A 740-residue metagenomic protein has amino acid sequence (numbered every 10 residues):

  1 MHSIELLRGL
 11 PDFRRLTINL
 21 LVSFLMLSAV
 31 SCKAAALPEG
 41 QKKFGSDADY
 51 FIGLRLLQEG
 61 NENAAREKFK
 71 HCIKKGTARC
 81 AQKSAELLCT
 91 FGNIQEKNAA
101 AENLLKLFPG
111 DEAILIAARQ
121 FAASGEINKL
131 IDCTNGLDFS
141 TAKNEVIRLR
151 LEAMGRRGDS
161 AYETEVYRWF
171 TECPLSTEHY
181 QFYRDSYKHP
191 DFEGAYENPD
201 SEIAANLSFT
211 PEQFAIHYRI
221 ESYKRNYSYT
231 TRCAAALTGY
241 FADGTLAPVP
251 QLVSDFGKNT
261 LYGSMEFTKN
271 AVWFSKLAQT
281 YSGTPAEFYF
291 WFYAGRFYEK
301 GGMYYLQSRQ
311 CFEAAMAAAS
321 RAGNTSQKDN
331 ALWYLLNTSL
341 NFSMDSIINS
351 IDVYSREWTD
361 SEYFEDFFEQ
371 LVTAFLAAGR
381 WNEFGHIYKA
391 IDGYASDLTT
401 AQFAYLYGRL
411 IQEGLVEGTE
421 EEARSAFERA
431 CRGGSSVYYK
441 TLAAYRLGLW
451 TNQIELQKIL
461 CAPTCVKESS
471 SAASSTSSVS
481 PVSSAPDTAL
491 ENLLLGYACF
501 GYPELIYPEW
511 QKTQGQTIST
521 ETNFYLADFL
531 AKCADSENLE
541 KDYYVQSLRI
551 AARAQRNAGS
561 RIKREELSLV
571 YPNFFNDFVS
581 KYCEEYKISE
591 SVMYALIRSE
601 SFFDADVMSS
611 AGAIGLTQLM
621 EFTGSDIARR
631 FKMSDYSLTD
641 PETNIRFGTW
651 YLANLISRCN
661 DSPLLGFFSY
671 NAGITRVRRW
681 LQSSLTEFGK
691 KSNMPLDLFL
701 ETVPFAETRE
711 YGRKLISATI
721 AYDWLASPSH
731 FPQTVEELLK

Functional and structural regions predicted by a protein language model:
N19-S28: Bacterial N-terminal signal peptides
C32-K68, K74-E86, A99, E112 (+6 more regions): N-terminal leader/linker segments that initiate helical-solenoid repeat arrays
L37-G40, R66-K70, E96-K106, N128-L137 (+11 more regions): Alpha-helical repeat scaffolds
K42-G45, F69-A81, L104-A113, G136-E145 (+11 more regions): Short solvent-exposed coil/turn linkers within tandem alpha-helical repeat scaffolds
T90-A100, A123-K129, R156-E163, K188-D200 (+8 more regions): Alpha-helical linker/edge segments of TPR/alpha-solenoid repeat scaffolds and analogous pre-/post-domain helices
T280, M303-Q307, E313, R321-D329 (+13 more regions): Catalytic glycan-binding domains that act on GlcNAc-containing polysaccharides
